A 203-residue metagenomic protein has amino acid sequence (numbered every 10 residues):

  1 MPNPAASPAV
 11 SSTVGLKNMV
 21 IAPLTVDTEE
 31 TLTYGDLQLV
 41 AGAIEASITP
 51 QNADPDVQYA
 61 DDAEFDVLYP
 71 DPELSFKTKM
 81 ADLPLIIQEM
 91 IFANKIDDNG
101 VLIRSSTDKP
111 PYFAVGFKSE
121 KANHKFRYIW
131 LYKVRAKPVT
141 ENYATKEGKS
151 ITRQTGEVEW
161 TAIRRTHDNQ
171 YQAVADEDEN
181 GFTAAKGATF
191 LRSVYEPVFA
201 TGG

Functional and structural regions predicted by a protein language model:
M1-E45, G202-G203: Polar/acidic, low-complexity leader/linker segments enriched in S/T/G and N/D
T28-E29, L85-I86, S119-I129, D168-Q170: Short, surface-exposed beta-strand/loop "edge" segments at domain boundaries and coil↔beta transitions
Q51-V67, E141-K146: Short, solvent-exposed beta-alpha or beta-beta edge segments that form flexible loop/patches at the rim of ligand
A63-I87, T152-R165: Oligomerization/assembly interface segments of phage tail-like spikes and tubes
M80-P84, S119-N123, R135-P138, A162-T166: Beta-strand elements of well-folded, non-transmembrane domains
L83-S106: Charged, amphipathic alpha-helical segments
R104-V139: Short helix-loop boundary/capping segments
A136-G203: Mixed-charge, glycine-accented linear interaction segment located at domain edges/termini
